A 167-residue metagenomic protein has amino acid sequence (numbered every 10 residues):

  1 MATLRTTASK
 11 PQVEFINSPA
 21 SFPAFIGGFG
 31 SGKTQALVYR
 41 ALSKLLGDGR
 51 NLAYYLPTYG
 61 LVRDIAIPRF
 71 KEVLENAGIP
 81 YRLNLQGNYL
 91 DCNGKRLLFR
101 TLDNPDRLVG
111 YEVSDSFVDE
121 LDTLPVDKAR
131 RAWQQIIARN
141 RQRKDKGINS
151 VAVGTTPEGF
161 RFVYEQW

Functional and structural regions predicted by a protein language model:
M1-W167: Phosphate/NTP-binding elements of NTP-utilizing enzymes
